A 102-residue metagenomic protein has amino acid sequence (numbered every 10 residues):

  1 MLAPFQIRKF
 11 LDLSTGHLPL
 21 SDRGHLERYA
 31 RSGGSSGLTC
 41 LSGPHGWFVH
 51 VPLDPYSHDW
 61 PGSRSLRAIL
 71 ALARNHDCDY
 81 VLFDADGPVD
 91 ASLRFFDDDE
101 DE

Functional and structural regions predicted by a protein language model:
M1-G24, F83, F96-D98: Short, extreme N-terminal segment that most often corresponds to the first beta-strand
M1-P4, L38-L41, A71: Short, flexible, solvent-exposed loop/turn segments with mixed acidic/basic and small polar residues
F5-I7, L41-G43, N75-D77: A short, structural micro-pattern
L18-V51: An N-terminal amphipathic alpha-helical segment
V51-L53, A85: Short beta-strand-to-loop capping motifs
P55-S57: Basic, ligand-binding patches in group-transfer machinery, especially extracytoplasmic/periplasmic segments
W60-E102: Short, compact, well-ordered microdomains
